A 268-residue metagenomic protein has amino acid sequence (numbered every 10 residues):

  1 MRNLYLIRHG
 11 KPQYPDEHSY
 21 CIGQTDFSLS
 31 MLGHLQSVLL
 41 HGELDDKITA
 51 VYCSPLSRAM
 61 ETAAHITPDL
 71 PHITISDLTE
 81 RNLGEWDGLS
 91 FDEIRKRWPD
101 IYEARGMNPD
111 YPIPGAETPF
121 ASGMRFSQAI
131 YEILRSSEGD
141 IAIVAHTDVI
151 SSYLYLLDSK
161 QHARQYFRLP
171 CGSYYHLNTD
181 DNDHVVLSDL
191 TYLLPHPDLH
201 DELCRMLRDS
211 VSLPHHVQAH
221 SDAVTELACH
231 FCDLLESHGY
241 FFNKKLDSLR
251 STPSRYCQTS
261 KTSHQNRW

Functional and structural regions predicted by a protein language model:
M1-R2, I75, R81-E93, Y155-V211: Acidic, low-complexity terminal tails and accessory targeting/binding regions of phosphate-metabolizing enzymes
R8-E61, I113-F126: Loop-to-helix element that buttresses phosphate recognition and phosphoryl-transfer chemistry
V38-Y102: Phosphate-coordination/substrate-recognition cap region in phosphate-metabolizing enzymes
I48-P55, D140-V144, K245: Short glycine-rich phosphate-binding loop at a beta-alpha junction
M60, P68, S127-H184: Active-site-adjacent alpha-helix immediately C-terminal to a catalytic or transition-state-stabilizing loop
I101-A121, L207-S212: Short glycine/proline- and acidic residue-enriched helix-loop micro-motifs that form flexible lids or anion-recognition
L199-A223, Y256-R267: Active-site flanking loop/helix segments enriched in acidic
S237-W268: Divalent metal-dependent catalytic cores for phosphoryl transfer on phosphate-bearing substrates
